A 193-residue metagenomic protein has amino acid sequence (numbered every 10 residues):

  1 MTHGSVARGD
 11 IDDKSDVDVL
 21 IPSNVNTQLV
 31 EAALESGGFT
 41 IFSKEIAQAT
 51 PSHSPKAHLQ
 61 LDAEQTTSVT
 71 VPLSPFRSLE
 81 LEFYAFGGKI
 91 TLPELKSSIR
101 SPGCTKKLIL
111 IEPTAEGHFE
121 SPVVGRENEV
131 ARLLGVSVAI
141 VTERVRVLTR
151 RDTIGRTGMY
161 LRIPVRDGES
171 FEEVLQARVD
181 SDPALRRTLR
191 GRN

Functional and structural regions predicted by a protein language model:
T2-D13, S23-N193: Catalytic core of pol beta-like nucleotidyltransferases
D16-D18: Short active-site oxyanion
